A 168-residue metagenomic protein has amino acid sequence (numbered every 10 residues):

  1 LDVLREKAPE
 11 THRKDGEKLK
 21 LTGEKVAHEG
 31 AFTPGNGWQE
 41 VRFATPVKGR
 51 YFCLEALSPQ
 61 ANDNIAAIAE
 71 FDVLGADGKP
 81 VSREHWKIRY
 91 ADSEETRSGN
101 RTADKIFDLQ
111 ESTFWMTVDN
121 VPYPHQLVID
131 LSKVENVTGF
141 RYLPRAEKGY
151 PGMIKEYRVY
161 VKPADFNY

Functional and structural regions predicted by a protein language model:
L1-K18, P34-W86, D92-Y168: Aromatic, loop-rich ligand-recognition surfaces of beta-strand-rich domains
K25-H28, P80: Residue-level detector of beta-propeller blades
G30-F32: Short beta-strand segments within Ig-like beta-sandwich modules, predominantly Fibronectin type-III
